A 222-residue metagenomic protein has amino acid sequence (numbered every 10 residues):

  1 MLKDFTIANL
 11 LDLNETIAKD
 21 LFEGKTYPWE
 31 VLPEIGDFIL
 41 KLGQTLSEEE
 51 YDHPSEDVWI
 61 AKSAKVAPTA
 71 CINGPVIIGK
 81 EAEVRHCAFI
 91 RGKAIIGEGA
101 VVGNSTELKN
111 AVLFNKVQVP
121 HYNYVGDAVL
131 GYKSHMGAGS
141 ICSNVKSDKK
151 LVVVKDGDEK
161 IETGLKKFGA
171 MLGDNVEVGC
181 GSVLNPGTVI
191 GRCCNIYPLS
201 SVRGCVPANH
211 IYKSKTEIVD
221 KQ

Functional and structural regions predicted by a protein language model:
M1-D57, K62, C193, L199 (+2 more regions): Terminal amphipathic alpha-helical/low-complexity segments used for targeting or macromolecular assembly
A18-K19, L113, P120-Q222: Glycine-rich hexapeptide-repeat left-handed beta-helix
T26-E30, L113-N115, D174: Short, solvent-exposed linear motifs at loop/edge-of-secondary-structure regions
Y27, A64, A82, A111 (+1 more regions): Conserved hydrophobic/aromatic pocket- or pore-lining residues that grip, position, or stack substrates in active sites
K62, V66-S105: Glycine-rich active-site/cofactor-binding loop and its immediate structural neighborhood
I72, I78, I90, L108 (+4 more regions): Surface-exposed, flexible loop/turn segments at secondary-structure boundaries
